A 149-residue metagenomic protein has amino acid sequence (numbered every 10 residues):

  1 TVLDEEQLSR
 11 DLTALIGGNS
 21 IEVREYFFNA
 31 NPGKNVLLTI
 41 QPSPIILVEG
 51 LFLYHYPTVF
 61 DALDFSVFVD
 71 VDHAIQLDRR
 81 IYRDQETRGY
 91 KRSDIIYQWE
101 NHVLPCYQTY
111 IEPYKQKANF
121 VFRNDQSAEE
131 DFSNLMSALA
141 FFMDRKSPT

Functional and structural regions predicted by a protein language model:
T1-N31, I45: Conserved nucleotide-sensing/catalytic segment adjacent to the nucleotide-binding pocket in NTP-handling enzymes
V2-E5, S9, F60, I96 (+3 more regions): Amphipathic alpha-helical transducer elements in NTP-driven molecular machines
L8, L53-Y54, A128-E129: Glycine-rich nucleotide phosphate-binding loop and flanking beta-alpha elements of Rossmann-like dinucleotide-binding
L8, V67, A118: Residue-level signal for inorganic ion chemistry
G17, Q41, Y82-Q85, L104-T149: NTP-dependent small-molecule kinase module
E25-G33, I46-L51, N101-P105: Short gly/ser/thr-rich secondary-structure transition/capping motifs
K34-T87: ATP-dependent NMP and nucleoside kinases share a basic, alpha-helical "lid"
A74, Y90-S93, Q98, L135: Anionic, Ser/Thr-rich low-complexity intrinsically disordered regions
